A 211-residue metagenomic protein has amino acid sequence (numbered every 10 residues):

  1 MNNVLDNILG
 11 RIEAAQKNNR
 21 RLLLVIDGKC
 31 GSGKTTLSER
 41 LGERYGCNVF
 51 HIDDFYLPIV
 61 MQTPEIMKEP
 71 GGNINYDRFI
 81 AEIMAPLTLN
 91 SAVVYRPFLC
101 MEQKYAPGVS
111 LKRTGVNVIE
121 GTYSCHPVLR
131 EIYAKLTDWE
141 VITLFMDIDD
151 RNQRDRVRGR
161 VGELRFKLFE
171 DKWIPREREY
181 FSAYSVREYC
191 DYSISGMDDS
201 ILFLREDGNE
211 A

Functional and structural regions predicted by a protein language model:
M1-A15, R113, M146, G159 (+1 more regions): NTP-dependent small-molecule kinase module
L23-V25: Short hydrophobic/aromatic beta-strand immediately N-terminal to the Walker A/P-loop
K29: P-loop (Walker A) phosphate-binding loop of NTP-binding proteins
K34: Conserved lysine of the Walker
L37: Hydrophobic positions on the alpha1 helix immediately C-terminal to the Walker A/P-loop
Y45-V60: Short beta-strand-centered segment that lines the nucleotide-binding/catalytic pocket of NTP-utilizing
N48, M61-V109, V116: Conserved nucleotide-sensing/catalytic segment adjacent to the nucleotide-binding pocket in NTP-handling enzymes
Q103-R160: ATP-dependent NMP and nucleoside kinases share a basic, alpha-helical "lid"
